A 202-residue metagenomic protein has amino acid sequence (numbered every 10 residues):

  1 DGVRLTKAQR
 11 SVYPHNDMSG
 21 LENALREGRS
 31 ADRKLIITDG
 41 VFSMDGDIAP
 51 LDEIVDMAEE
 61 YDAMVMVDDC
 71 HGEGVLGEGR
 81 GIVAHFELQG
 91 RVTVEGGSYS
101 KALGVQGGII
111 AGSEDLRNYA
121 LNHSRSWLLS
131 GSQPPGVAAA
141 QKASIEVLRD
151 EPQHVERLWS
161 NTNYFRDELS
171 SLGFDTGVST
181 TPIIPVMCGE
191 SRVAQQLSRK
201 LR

Functional and structural regions predicted by a protein language model:
D1-T6, S19: Substrate-binding/gating loop at the entrance of the active-site cleft, primarily in PLP-dependent aminotransferase-like
T6, E60-Y61, L172: Helix C-cap/helix->beta junction micro-motif
S11, H15-V67: Active-site phosphate-binding strand-loop segment of PLP-dependent enzymes
A84-Y119: Active-site PLP attachment segment
Q106, S124-Q133: A short glycine-threonine-serine/GTX helix/turn-capping micro-motif
S132-E151, R157, N161, S170-S171: Structural motif of enzymes handling amino- and sulfur-group chemistry
E156-F165, S170-R202: Conserved PLP-binding catalytic core of the aspartate aminotransferase-like
